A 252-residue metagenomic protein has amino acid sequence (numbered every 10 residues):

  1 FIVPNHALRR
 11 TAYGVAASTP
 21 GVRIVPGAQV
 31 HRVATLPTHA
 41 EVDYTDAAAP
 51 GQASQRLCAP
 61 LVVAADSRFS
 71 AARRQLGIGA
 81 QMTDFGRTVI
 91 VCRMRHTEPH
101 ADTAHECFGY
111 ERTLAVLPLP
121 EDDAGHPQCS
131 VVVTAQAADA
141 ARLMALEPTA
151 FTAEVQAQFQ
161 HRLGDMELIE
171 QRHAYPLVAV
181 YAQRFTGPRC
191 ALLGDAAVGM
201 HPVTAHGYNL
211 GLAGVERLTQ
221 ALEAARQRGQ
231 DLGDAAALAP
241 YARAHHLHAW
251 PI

Functional and structural regions predicted by a protein language model:
F1-Q75, T83-T88: Conserved N-terminal helical subregion
P4, P26, T134-A135, A196: A secondary-structure boundary/capping signal
N5-R9, R87, V91, F151-T152 (+2 more regions): A general structural signal for well-ordered alpha-helical segments in protein cores
D46-A49, A53-Q55, L61-H173, T186: Conserved FAD-binding catalytic core of PHBH/FMO-like flavoproteins
A141-A235: FAD/FMN-dependent oxidoreductases across multiple families
Y175-P176, L238-A244: A short beta-alpha structural unit
A242-I252: Short acidic/His-enriched helical or mixed secondary-structure segments at domain edges of catalytic enzymes and some
